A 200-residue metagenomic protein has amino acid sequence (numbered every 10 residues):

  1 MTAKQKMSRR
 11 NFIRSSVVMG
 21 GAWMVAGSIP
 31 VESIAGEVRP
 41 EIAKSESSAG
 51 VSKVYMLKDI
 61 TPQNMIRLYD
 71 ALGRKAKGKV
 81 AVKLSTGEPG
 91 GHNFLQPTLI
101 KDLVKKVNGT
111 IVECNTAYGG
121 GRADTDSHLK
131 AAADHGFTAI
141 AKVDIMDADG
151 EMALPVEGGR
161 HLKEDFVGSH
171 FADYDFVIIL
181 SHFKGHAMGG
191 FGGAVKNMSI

Functional and structural regions predicted by a protein language model:
T2-I200: N-terminal and secondary-structure boundary signal
